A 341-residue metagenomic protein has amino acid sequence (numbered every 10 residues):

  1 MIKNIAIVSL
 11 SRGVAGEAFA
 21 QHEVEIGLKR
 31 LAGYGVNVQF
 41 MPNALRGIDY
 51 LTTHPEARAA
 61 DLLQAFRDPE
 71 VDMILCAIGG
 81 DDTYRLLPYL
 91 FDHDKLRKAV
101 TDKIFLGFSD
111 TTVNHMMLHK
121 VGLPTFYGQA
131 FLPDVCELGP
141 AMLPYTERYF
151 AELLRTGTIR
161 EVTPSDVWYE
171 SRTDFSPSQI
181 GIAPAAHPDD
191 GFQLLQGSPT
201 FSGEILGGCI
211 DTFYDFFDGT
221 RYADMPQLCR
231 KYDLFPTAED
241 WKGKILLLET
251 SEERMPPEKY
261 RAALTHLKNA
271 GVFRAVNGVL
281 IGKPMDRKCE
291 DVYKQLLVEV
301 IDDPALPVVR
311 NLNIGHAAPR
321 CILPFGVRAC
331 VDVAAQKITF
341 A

Functional and structural regions predicted by a protein language model:
M1-E70: ATP/NTP phosphate-donor binding region
Q21-V24, P55-A59, D92, Y260-H266 (+1 more regions): Charged helix-capping and loop-helix junction motifs
R67-F91: Long, hydrophobic/aromatic-enriched structural stretches that serve as scaffold segments
M73-L75, L106, I245-E249, L280: Structural motif
D92-P133, P307-V308: Short, acidic/small-residue loops that bind anionic groups at enzyme active sites
P124-D211: Conserved anion/nucleotide-ligand pocket segment
I205-T250, M255-P256: Oxyanion-binding "anion nests"
K259, T265-K268, G278-A341: ATP/nucleoside-binding phosphotransfer catalytic cores, i.e., glycine-rich phosphate-binding loops
